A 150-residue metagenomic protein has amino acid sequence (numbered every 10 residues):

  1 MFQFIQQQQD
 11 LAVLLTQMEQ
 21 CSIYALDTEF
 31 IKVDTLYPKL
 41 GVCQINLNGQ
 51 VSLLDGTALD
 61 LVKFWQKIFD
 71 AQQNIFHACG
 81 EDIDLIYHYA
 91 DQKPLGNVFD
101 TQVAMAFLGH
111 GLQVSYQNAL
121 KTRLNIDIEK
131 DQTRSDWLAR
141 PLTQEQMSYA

Functional and structural regions predicted by a protein language model:
M1-N118: Conserved RNase H-like, two-metal-ion catalytic cores of nucleic-acid enzymes
S115-E129: A polyampholytic, Gly/Pro-enriched intrinsically disordered region
I128-A150: Acidic, Mg2+-coordinating catalytic module of metal-dependent nucleases/exonucleases that use a two-metal-ion mechanism
